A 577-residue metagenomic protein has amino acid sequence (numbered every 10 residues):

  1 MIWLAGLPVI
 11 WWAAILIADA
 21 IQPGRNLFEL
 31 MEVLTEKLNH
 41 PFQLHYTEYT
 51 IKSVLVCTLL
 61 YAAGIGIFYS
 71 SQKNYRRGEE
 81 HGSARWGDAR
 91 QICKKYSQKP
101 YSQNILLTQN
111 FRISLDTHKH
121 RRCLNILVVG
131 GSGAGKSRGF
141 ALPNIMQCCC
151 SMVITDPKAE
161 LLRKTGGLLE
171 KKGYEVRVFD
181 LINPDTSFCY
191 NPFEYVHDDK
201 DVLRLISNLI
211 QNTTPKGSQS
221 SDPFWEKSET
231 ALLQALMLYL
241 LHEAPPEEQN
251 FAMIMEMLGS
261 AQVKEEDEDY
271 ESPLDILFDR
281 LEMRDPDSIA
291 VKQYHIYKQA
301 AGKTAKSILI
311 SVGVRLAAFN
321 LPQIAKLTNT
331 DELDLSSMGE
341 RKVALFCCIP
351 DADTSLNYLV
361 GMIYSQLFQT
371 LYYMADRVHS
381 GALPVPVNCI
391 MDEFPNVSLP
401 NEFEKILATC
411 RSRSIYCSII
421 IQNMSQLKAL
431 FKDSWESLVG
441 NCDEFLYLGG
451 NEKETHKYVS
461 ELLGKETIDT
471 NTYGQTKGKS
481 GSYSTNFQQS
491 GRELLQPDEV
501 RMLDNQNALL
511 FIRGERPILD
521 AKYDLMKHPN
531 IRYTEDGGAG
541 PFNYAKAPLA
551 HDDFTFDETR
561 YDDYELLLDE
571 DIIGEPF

Functional and structural regions predicted by a protein language model:
M1-A134, R138-A141, T476-K477, F487-Q488 (+1 more regions): Basic- and hydrophobic-enriched, low-structure N-terminal and domain-boundary segments that flank ATP-binding catalytic
H40, H45, H81, Y96 (+9 more regions): Histidine (H) residue identity feature
R85-C93, Q103, T108-H118, R138-G139 (+7 more regions): A broad, low-specificity signal for short, low-complexity segments enriched in glycine/proline and polar/charged
C93-Y96, Y358, F394, G450: A short glycine-/small-residue-rich loop at the edge of a beta-strand within enzyme catalytic domains
Y101, T214-F224, P246, T470-Q488: Low-complexity, polar-biased intrinsically disordered regions enriched in Pro/Ser/Thr/Gly
R122-I415, L430, G440, S490 (+3 more regions): P-loop NTPase motor domains
L407-L509: Conserved ATP-driven motor cores of ASCE-family P-loop NTPases powering translocation/secretion/packaging/pilus
D524: Short, surface-exposed polybasic-aromatic patches that bind anionic ligands, especially phosphate groups
